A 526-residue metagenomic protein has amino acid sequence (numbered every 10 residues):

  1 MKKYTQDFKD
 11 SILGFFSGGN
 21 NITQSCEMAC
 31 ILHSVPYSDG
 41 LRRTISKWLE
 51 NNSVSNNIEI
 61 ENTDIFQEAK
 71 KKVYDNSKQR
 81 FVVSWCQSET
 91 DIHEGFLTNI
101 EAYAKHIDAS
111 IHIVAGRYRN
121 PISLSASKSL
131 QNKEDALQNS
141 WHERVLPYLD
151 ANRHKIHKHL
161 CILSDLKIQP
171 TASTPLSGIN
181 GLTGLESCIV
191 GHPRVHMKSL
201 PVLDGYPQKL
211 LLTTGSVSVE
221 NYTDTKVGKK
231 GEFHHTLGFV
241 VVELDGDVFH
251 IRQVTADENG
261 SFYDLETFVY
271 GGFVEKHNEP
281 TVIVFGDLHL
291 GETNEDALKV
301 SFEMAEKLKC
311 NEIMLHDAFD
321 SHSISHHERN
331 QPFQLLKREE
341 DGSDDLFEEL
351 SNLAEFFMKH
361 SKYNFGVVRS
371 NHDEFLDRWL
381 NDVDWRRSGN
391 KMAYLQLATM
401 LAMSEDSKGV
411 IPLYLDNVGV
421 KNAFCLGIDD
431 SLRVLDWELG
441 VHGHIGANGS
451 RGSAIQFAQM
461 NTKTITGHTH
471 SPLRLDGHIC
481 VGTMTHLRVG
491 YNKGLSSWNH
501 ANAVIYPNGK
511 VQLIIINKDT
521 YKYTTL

Functional and structural regions predicted by a protein language model:
M1-F8, N57-I60: Basic, amphipathic alpha-helix used for nucleic-acid engagement in HTH/winged-helix/SANT-Myb modules and analogous
K3-Q6, C26, D39-R42: Secondary-structure boundary/capping micro-motif
Y4-N20: Short, amphipathic alpha-helical "recognition" segments used to contact nucleic acids or chromatin
F16, S34-D39, R43-L526: Extended recognition/assembly regions associated with phosphoester-bond processing machinery
S17-H33: Short, charged amphipathic recognition helices of the HTH superfamily and cognate SANT/SANTA-like modules
